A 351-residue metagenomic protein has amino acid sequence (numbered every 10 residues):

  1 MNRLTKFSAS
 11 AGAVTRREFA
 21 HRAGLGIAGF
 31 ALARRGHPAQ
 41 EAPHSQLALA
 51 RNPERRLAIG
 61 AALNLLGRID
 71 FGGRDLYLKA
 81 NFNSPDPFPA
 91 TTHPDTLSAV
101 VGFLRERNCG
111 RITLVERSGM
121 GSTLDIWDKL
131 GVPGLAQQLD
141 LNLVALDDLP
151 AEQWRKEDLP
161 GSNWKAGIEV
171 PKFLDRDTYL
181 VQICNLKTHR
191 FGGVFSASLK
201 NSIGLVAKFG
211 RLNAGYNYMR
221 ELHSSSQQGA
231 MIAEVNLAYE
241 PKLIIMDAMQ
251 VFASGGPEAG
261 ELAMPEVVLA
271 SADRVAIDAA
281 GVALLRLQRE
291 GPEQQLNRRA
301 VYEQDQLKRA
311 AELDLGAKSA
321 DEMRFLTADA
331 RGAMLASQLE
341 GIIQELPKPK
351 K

Functional and structural regions predicted by a protein language model:
N2-K351: N-terminal and secondary-structure boundary signal
